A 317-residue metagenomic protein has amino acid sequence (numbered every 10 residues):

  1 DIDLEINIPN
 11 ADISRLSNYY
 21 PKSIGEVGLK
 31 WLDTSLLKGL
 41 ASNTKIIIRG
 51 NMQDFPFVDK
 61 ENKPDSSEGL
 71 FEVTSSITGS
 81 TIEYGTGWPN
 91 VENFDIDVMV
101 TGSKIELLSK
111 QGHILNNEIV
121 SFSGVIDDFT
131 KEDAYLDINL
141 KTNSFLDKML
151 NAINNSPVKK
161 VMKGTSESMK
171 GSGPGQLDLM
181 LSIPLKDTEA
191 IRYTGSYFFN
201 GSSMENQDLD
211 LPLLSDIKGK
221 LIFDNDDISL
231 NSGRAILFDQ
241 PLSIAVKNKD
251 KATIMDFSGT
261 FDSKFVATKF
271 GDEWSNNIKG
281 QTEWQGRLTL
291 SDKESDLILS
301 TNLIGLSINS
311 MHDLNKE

Functional and structural regions predicted by a protein language model:
D3, V91-D95, S121, L214-K218 (+1 more regions): Transmembrane beta-barrel architecture of outer membranes
D3-E68, E72-I82, F129-R192, S196-E205 (+1 more regions): Extended amphipathic, helix-rich lipid-handling scaffolds
A11, T78-S80, N117, S202 (+3 more regions): Solvent-exposed loop/turn tips at the surfaces of repeat/solenoid architectures
K45, D95-D97, Q111, S123 (+4 more regions): Short, surface-exposed charged micro-motifs
T86-N90, L115-E118, D208-L213, L237-P241 (+1 more regions): Solvent-exposed loop/turn segments connecting transmembrane beta-strands in outer-membrane beta-barrel proteins
G87, K110, L209, G233 (+2 more regions): Surface loops and adjacent helix of pleckstrin homology
T101-S103, D224, K249, S291: Structural motif
K104-L108, D227-L230: Repeated loop/turn-to-beta-strand initiation elements of outer-membrane beta-barrel proteins
